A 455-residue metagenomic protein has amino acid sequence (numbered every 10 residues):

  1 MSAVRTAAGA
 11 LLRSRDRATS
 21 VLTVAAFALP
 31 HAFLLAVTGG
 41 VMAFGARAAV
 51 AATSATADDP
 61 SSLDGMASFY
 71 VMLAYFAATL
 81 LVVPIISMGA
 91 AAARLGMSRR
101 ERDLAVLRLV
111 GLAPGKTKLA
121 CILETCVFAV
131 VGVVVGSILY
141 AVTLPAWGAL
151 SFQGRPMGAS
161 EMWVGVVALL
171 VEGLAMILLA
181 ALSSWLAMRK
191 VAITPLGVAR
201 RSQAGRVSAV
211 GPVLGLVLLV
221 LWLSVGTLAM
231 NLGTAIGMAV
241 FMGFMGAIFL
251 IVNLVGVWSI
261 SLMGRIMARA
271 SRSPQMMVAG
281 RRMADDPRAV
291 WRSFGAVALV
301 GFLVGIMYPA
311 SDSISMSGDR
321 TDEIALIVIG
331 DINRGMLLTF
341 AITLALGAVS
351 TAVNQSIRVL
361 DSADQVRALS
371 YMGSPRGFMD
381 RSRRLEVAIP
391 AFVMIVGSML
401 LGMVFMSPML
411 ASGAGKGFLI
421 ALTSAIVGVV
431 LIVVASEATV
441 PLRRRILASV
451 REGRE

Functional and structural regions predicted by a protein language model:
M1-V83: Membrane transport/envelope proteins' first extracytoplasmic loop
S2-A7, A18-T23, A204-L214, T227-E455: Hydrophobic multi-pass inner-membrane translocation pores used for secretion and envelope-lipid/glycan export
L12-A32, G115-V131, A168-L169, V240 (+1 more regions): Alpha-helical transmembrane segments and their helix-start/interface "positive-inside/aromatic belt" motifs in integral
A36-M42, S87-A93, A129-G154, L170-K190 (+2 more regions): Small-residue-rich transmembrane alpha-helices
A51-S61, W147-V164, R200, D319-A325 (+1 more regions): Short juxtamembrane loops and helix-capping segments at transmembrane helix boundaries of multi-pass membrane proteins
Y75-A92, I342-V349: Long, hydrophobic alpha-helical segments
G89-V110, Q355-R367: Transmembrane helix boundary and interhelical loop/hinge segments in multi-pass membrane proteins
